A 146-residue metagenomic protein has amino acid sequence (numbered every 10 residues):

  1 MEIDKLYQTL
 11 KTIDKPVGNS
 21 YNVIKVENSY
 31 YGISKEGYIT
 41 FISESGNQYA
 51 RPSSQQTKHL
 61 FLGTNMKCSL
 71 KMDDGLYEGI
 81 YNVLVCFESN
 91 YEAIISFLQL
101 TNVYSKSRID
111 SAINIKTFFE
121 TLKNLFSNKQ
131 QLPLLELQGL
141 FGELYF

Functional and structural regions predicted by a protein language model:
M1-K58: Short Lys/Arg-enriched alpha/beta "domain-start" segment
L6, L10, I94-F97, T101 (+2 more regions): Generic structural signal of hydrophobic/aromatic residues within well-ordered alpha-helices of folded domains
N19-N22, N28, N47, N65 (+6 more regions): Detector for Asparagine
S53, F87, P133-L137: Alpha-helix initiation/capping motif
F61-L62: Short catalytic/metal-binding and nucleic-acid-binding patches
K67-D110: Internal, Lys/Arg-enriched amphipathic helical interaction segments that engage polyanionic partners
S105-Y145: A short mid-domain helix/strand-loop element embedded in enzyme catalytic domains that forms or borders the active-site
